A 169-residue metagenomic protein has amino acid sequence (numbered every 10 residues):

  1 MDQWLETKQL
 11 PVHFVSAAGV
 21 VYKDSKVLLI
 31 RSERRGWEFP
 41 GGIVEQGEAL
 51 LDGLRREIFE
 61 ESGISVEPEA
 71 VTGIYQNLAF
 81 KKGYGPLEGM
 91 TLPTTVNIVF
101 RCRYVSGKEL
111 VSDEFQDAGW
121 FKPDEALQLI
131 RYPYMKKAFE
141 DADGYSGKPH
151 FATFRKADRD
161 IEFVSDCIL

Functional and structural regions predicted by a protein language model:
M1-A18, D24, M90: Acidic, metal-coordinating catalytic segment for phosphate/diphosphate chemistry, firing primarily on the Nudix
V21-Y22, R101: Short, conserved beta-strand element in jelly-roll/cupin
S32: Short loop/turn segments immediately following the C-termini of beta-strands
W37, D113-L169: Nudix hydrolase/Nudix homology domain
E38-G42: A short gly/proline-enriched turn/hairpin at secondary-structure junctions
V44-P68, L78-Y134, I168-L169: Unchanged
V71-I74: Residue-level recognition of beta-strand microenvironments
